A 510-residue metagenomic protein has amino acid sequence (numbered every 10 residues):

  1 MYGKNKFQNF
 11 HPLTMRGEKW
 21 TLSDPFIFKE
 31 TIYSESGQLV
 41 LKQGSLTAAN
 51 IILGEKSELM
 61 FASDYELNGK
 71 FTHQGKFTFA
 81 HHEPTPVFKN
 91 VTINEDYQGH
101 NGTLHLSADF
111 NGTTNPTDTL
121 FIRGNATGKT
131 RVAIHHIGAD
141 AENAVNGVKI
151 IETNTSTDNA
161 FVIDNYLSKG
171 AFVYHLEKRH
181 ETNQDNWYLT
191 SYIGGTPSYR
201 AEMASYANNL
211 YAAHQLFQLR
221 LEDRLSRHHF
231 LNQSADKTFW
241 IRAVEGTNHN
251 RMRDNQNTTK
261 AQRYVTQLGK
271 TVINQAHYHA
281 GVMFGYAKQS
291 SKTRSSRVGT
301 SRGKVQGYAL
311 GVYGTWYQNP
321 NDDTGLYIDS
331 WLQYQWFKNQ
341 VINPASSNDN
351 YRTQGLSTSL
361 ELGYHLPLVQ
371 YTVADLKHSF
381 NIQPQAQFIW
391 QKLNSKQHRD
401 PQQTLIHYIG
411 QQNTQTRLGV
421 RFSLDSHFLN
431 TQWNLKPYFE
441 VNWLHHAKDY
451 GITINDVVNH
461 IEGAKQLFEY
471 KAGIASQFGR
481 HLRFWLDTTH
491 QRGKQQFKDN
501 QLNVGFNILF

Functional and structural regions predicted by a protein language model:
M1-R131, H135-H136, D140-I193: Extracellular beta-solenoid/beta-roll
A141-T157, N255-V272, L405-N413: Short secondary-structure subsegments characteristic of cysteine-rich extracellular domains
G195-A374, D487-T489, K494-Q501, N507: Outer membrane beta-barrel translocator domains of Type V secretion systems
F239-E245, V282-K288, I328-W336, P384-K392 (+5 more regions): Transmembrane beta-barrel strands of outer-membrane/channel proteins
D254-A261, R294-G303, K338-Q354, K392-L418 (+1 more regions): Solvent-exposed, glycine/polar-rich loop segments of beta-barrel outer-membrane systems
G311, L405-F510: Outer membrane beta-barrel transmembrane domains
Y351-T453: Detector for outer-membrane/organellar transmembrane beta-barrel domains, recognizing the amphipathic beta-strand
